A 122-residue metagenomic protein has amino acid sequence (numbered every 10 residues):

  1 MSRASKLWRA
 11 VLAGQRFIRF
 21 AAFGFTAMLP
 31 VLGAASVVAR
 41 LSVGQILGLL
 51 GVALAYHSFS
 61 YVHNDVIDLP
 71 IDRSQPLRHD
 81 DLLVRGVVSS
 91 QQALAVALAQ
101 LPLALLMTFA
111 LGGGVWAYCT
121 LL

Functional and structural regions predicted by a protein language model:
M1-R16: Short, Lys/Arg-rich, polar N-terminal cytosolic tail immediately upstream of the first transmembrane signal-anchor
R16-R19, G48-G51, A95: Internal alpha-helical transmembrane segments of multi-pass membrane proteins, especially GPCRs
I18-T26: Membrane-interface helix starts
F23, H63, I67, I71-D72: Proline-centered turn/helix-capping motifs that create local helix->coil transitions or kinks
F25-L32, S74-D80: Short, conserved active-site loops that position catalytic residues or coordinate cofactors/metal ions across diverse
M28-V66, A104, F109, G114-L122: Membrane-embedded alpha-helical segments that form the functional core of polytopic membrane enzymes, especially those
L69, S74-T120: Multi-pass membrane catalytic core of lipid/isoprenoid biosynthesis enzymes
